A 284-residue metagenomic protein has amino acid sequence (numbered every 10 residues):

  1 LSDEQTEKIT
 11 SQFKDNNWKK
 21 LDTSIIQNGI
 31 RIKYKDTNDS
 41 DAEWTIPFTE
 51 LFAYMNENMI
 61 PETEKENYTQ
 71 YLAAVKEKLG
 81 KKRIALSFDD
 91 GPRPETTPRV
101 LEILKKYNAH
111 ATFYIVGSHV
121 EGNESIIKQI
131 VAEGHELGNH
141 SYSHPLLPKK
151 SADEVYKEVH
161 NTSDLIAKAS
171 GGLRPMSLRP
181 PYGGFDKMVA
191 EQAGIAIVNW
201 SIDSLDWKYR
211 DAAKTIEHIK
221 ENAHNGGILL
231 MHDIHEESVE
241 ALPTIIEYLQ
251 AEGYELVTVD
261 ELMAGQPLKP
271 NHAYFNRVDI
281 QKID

Functional and structural regions predicted by a protein language model:
L1-I84: Compositionally biased intrinsically disordered regions enriched in Thr/Gly
S2-K14, I103, A241-Q250: Long, well-ordered alpha-helical scaffolding segments within enzyme catalytic domains, especially pronounced
D15-W18, K106-N108, A132, G172 (+2 more regions): Short, well-ordered coil/turn elements that cap or connect secondary structure elements
D41-E43, H110, A167: Short, mixed charged/polar active-site loops that provide acid/base catalysis or chelate metal/phosphate cofactors
E50-L79, K106-N108, H119-E121, E237-D284: C-terminal domain-boundary segment and adjacent tail
P61-K150, E154-L165, R174, A264: Active-site beta->alpha N-cap acidic-glycine motif
E121-G122, P145-N276: Catalytic domains of cell-wall/extracellular-matrix polysaccharide-remodeling enzymes, centered on de-N-acetylation
